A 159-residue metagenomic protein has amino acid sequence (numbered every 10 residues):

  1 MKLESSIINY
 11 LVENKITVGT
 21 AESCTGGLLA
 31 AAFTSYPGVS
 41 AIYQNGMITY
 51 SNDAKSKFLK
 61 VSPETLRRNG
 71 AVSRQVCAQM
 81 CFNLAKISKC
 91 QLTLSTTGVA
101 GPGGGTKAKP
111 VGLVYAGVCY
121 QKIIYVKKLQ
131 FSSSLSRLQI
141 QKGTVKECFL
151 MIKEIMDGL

Functional and structural regions predicted by a protein language model:
M1-L159: Short alpha-helical segments enriched in small residues
